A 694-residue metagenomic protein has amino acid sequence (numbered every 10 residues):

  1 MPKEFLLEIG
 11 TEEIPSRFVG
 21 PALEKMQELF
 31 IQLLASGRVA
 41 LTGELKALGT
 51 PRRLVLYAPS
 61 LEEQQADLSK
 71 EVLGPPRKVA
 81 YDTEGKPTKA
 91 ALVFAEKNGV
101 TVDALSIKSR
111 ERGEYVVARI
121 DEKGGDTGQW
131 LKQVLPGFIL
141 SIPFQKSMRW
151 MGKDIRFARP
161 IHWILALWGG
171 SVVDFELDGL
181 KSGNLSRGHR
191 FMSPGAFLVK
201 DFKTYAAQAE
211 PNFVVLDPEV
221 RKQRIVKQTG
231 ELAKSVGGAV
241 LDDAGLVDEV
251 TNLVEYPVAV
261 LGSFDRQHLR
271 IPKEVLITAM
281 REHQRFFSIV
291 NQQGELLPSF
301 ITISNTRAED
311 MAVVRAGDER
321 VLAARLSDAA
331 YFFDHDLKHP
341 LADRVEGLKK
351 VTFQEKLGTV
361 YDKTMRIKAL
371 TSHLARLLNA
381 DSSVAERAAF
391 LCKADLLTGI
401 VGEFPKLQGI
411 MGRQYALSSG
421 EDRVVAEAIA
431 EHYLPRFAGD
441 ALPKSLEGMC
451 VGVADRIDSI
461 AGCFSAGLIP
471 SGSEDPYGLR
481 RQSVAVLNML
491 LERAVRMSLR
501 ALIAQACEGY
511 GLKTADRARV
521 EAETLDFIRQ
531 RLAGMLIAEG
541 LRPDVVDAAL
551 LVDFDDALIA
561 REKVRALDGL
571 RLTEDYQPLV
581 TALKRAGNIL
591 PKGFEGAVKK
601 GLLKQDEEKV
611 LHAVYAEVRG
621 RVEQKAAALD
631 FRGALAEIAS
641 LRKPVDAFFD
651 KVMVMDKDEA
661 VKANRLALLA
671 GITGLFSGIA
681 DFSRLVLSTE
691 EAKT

Functional and structural regions predicted by a protein language model:
M1-T694: Amphipathic alpha-helical "coupling" segments that flank catalytic cores
